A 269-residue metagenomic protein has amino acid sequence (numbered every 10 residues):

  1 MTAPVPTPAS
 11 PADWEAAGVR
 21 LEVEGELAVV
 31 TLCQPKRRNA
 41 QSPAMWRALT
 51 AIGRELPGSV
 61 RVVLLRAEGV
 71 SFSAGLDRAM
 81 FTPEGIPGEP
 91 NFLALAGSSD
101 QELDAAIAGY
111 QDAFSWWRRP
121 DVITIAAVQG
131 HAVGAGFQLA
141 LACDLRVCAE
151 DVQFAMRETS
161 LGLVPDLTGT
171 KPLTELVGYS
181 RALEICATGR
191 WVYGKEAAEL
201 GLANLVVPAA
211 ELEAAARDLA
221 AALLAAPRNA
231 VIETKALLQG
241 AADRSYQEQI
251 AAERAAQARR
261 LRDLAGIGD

Functional and structural regions predicted by a protein language model:
M1-G25, L56, M80, E84-G85 (+4 more regions): C-terminal alpha-helix plus adjacent terminal tail
T2-E68: Conserved CoA-thioester-binding segment of acyl-CoA-metabolizing enzymes
D13, S115-N229: Crotonase-fold acyl-CoA enzyme core
V30, Q34, L49, L65 (+4 more regions): Terminal peptide-recognition signature
R37, A67-D112: Glycine- (often His-adjacent) and acidic-residue-rich active-site loop that binds/positions the CoA thioester
A44-A48, G109, W116, A215 (+1 more regions): Charged catalytic carboxylate motif
V70-A74, V133-G134, L238: Short, active-site-adjacent cap segments at secondary-structure transitions
R78, Y110, T170, Y179-A182 (+2 more regions): A general structural signal for well-ordered alpha-helical segments in protein cores
